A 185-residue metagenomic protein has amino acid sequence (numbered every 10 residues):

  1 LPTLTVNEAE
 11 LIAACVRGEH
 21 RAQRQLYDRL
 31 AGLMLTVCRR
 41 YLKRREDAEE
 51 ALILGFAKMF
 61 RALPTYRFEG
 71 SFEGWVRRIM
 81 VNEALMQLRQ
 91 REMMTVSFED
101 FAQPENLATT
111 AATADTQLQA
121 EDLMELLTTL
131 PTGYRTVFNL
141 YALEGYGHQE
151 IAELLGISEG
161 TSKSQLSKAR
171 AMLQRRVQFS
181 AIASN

Functional and structural regions predicted by a protein language model:
P2, V16-Q25, L35-L54, E159 (+1 more regions): Short, charged helix-capping/linker segments at alpha-helix termini
L4-T5, M86, M93-A120, G147: Internal acidic/polar
V16-R17, R40-R45, I53-S71, Q90-E92: Sigma70-family region 2
A31, L35, F56, P131 (+2 more regions): C-terminal flanking helix
T36, E50-A57, G70-N82: Structural recognition of an alpha-helix C-terminal capping motif at a helix-to-coil junction
R61-F68, R78-E99, T116, K168: Arg/Lys-rich amphipathic alpha helix in sigma70-family domain 2
V81, L85, L143, L155-F179: DNA-recognition helix of helix-turn-helix
V137-Y141: A short pre-motif secondary-structure segment
